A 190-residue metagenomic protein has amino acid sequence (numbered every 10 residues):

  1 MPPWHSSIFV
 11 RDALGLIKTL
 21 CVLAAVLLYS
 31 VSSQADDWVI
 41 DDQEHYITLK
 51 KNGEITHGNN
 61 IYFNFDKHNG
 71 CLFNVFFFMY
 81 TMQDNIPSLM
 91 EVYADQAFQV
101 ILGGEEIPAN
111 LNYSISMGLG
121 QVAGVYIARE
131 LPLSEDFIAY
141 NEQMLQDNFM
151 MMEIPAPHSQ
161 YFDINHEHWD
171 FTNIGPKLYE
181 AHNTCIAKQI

Functional and structural regions predicted by a protein language model:
W4-C21: Bacterial N-terminal signal peptides that target proteins for export
D12, L23-A24, Q34, P108: Residue-level detector of intrinsically disordered, flexible termini and proteolytic processing junctions
L20-L28: Sec-dependent N-terminal signal peptides
S30-S32: N-terminal signal peptide c-region/cleavage motif recognized by signal peptidases
Q34-A139, Q146-I190: A generic "folded-domain core" signal
